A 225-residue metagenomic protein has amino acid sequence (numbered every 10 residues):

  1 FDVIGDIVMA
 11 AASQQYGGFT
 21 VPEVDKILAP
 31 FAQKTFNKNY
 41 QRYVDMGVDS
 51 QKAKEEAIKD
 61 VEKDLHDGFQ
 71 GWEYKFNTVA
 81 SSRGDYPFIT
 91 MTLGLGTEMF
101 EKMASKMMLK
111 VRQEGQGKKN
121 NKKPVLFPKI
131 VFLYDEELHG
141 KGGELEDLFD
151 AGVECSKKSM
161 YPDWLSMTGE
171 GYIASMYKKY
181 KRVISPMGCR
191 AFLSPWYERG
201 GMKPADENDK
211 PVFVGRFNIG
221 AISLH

Functional and structural regions predicted by a protein language model:
F1-H225: Conserved catalytic cores of very large enzyme subunits
